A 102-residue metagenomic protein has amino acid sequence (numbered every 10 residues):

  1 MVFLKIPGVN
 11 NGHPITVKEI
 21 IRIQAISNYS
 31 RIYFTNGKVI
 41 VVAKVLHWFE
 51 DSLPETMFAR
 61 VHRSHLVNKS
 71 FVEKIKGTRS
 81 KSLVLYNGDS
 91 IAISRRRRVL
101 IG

Functional and structural regions predicted by a protein language model:
M1-G102: Basic, polyanion-interacting recognition surfaces, primarily in bacterial LytTR/OmpR-type DNA-binding effector domains
